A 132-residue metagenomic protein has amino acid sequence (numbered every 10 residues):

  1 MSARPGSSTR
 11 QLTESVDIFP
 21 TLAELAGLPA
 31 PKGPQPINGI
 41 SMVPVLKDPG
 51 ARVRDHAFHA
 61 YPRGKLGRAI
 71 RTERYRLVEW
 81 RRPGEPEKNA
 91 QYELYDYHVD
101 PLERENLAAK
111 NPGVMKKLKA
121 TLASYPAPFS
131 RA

Functional and structural regions predicted by a protein language model:
A3-R4, Q11, V16-F19, A23-Y97 (+1 more regions): C-terminal cap/loop subdomain of S1 sulfatases and analogous C-terminal strand-loop tails that border
G6-S8, N106: Second-shell loop/turn segments in exported
E24-G27, N106, K117: Acidic/proline-rich low-complexity IDRs
I70, M115-L118: Hydrophobic packing residues in well-ordered alpha-helices of helical domains and bundles
D100: Intrinsically disordered, low-complexity polar regions and short flexible loop motifs
E105-G113: Active-site-proximal N-terminal segment of extracellular/periplasmic enzymes that hydrolyze or transfer
